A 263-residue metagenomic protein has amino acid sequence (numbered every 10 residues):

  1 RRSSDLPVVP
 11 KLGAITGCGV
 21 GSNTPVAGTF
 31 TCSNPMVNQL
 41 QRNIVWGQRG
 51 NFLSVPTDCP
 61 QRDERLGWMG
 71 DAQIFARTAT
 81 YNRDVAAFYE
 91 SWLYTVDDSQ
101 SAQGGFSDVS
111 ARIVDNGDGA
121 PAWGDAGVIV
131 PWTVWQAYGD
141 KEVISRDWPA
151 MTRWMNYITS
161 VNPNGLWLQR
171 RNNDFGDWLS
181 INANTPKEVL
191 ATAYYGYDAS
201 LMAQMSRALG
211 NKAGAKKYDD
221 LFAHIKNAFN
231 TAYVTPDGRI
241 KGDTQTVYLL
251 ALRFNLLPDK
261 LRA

Functional and structural regions predicted by a protein language model:
R1-S3: Short, small-residue-biased leader/transition segments that mark boundaries at the very start of proteins
V9-N43, R49-G50, P56-D108, D118 (+3 more regions): Active-site acid/base region of carbohydrate-active enzymes
V128-P131: Glycine-/small-residue-rich "gating" segment that lines the acyl/pantetheine channel and substrate pocket
